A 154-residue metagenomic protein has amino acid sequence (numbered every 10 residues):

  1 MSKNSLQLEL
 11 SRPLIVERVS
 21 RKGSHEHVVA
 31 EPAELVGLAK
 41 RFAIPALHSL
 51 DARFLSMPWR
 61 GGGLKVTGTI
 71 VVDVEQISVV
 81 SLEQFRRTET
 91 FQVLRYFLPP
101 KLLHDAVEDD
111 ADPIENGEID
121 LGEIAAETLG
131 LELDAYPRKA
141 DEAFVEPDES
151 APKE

Functional and structural regions predicted by a protein language model:
M1-H25, V29, S49, L94-E154: Charge-rich, low-complexity linker and terminal segments
A30-A46: Low-complexity, acidic/polar, glycine-enriched regions of mature
I44-A52, F85-R86: Amphipathic hydrophobic-ligand
W59-G63, P99: Short Lys/Arg-rich amphipathic alpha-helical segments
L64-V72: A short hydrophobic beta-strand element
S78: Short cysteine-rich clusters marking metal-coordination/redox-active sites
L82: Cys/His-coordinated zinc-binding microdomains
E89-F91: Short Cys/His-rich "knuckle" micro-motifs
